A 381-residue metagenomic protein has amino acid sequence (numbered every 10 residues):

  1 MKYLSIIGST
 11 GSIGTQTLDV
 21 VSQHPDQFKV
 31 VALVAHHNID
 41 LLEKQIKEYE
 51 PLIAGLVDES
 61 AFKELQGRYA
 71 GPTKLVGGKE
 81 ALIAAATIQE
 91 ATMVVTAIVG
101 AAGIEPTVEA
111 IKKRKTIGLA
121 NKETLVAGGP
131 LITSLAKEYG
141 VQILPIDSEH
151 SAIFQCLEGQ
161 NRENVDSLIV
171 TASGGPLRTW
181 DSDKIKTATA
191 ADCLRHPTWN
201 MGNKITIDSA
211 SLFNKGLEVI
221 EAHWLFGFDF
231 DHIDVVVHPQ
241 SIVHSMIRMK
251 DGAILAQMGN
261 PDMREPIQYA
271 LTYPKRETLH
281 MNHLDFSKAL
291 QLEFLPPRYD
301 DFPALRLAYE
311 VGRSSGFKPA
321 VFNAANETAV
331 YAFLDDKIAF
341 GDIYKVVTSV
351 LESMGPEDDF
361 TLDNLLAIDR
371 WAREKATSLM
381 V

Functional and structural regions predicted by a protein language model:
M1-V381: Catalytic, metal-anchored helix/loop core of enzyme active sites in primary metabolism
